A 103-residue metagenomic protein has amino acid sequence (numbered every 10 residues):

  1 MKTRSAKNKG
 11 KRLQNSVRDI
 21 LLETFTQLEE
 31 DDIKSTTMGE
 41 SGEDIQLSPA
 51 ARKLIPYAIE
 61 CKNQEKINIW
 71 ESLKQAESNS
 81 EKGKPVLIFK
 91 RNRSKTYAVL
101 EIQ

Functional and structural regions predicted by a protein language model:
M1-Q103: Catalytic phosphate/metal-binding cores of nucleic-acid and nucleotide-processing enzymes, i.e., regions that mediate
